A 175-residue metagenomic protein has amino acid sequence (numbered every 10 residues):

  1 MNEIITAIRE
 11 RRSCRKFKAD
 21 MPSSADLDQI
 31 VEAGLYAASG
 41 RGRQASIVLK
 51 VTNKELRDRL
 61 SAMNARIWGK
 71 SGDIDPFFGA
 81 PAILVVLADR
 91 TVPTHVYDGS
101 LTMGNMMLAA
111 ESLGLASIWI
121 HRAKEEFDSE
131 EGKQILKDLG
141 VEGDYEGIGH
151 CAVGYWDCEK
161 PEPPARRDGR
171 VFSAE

Functional and structural regions predicted by a protein language model:
M1-E175: Acidic, surface-exposed loops and disordered segments
